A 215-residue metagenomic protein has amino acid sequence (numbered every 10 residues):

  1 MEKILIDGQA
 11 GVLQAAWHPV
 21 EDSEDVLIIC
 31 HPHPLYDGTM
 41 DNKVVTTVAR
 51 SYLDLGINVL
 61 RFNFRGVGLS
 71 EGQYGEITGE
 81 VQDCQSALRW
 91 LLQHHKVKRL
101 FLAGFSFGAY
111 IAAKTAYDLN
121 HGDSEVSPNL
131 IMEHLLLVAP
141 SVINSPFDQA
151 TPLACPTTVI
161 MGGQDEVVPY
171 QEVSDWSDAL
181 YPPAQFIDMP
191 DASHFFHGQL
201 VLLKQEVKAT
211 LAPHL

Functional and structural regions predicted by a protein language model:
M1-D22: N-terminal cap/lid segment of alpha/beta-hydrolase-fold proteins
E21-R61: Short, surface-exposed "cap/lid" segments of acyl-processing enzymes
G72, A192-K204: Catalytic histidine-centered segment of alpha/beta-hydrolase-like enzymes
Y74-H94: Alpha/beta-hydrolase active-site loop
G104-A112: Gly/Ala-rich beta-loop-alpha elbow adjacent to hydrolase catalytic centers
L153-A154, V159-M161, D165: Short beta-strand/loop motif that positions the catalytic acidic residue of the alpha/beta-hydrolase fold
C155, P169-D178: Short alpha-helix in the alpha/beta-hydrolase fold that links the catalytic acid
D178-F195: Catalytic histidine neighborhood in serine/cysteine hydrolases with alpha/beta-hydrolase-type architecture
